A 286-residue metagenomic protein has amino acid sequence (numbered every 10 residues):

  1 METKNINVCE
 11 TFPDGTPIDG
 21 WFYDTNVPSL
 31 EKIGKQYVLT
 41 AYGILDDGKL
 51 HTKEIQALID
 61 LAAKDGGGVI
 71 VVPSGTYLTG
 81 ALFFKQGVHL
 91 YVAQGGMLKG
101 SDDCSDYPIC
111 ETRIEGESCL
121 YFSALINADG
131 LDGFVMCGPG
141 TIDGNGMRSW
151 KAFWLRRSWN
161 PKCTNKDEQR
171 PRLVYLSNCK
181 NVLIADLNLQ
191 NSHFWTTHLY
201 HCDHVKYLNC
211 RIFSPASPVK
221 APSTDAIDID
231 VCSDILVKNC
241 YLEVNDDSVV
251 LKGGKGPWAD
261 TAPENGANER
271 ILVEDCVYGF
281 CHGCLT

Functional and structural regions predicted by a protein language model:
M1-N178, L183, F194, L208-C210 (+1 more regions): Extracellular "leader-to-stem" segments immediately downstream of a signal peptide or signal-anchor in secreted/lumenal
A41-I44, N188, G253-K255: Short, histidine-centered active-site or binding-site loop motifs used for metal coordination, general acid-base
D46-K49, T224, D228, A259-E264: Alpha-helix capping and helix-loop boundary segments enriched in small/acidic/polar residues
G67, G80-A81, S101-D103, N145-S149 (+5 more regions): Short glycine/acidic-rich loop motifs that flank beta-strands on beta-rich extracellular proteins
K85-G87, A93, L131, V174 (+12 more regions): Parallel beta-helix/beta-solenoid
K166, A226, D275: Carbohydrate-interacting regions of secretory-pathway proteins
